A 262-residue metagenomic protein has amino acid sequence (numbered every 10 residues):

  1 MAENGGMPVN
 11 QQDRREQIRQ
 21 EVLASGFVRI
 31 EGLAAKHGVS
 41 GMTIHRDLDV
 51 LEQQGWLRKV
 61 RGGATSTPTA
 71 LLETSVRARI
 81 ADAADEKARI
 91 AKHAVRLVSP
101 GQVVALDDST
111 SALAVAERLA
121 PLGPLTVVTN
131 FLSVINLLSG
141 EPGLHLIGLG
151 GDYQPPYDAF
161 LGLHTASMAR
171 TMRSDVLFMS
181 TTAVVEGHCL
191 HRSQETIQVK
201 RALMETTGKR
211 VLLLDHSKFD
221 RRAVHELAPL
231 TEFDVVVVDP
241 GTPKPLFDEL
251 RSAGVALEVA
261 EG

Functional and structural regions predicted by a protein language model:
A2-A105, S109-T110, A116-P124, V128 (+2 more regions): HTH-adjacent hinge/linker in prokaryotic transcriptional regulators
A2-Q20, A24-G32, G38, E52-Q53 (+1 more regions): Conserved phosphate- and dinucleotide-binding cores of soluble alpha/beta proteins, encompassing both enzyme active
E73-T74, A105, A112, L161 (+2 more regions): Amphipathic, positively biased hydrophobic alpha-helical segments used for protein targeting and membrane insertion
